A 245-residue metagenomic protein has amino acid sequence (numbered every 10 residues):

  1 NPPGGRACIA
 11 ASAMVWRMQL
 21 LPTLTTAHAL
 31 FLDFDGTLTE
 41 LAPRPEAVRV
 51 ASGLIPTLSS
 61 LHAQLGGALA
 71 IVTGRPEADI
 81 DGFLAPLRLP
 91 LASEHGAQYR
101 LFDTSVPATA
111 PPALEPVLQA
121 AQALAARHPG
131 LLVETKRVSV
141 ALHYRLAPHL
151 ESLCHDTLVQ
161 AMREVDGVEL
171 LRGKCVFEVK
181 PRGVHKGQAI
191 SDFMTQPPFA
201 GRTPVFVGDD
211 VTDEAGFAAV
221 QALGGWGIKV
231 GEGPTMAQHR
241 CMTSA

Functional and structural regions predicted by a protein language model:
N1-F34, L38-A42, G53, M194-T195: Non-catalytic pre-domain segments flanking phosphatase-related domains
G36, L91, L142, I190 (+1 more regions): Residue-level signal for inorganic ion chemistry
R49-K136: Active-site phosphate-binding/coordination module
A51, G187-A245: Mg2+-dependent phosphoryl-transfer enzymes with acidic/Ser/Thr/Gly-rich catalytic loops
E94, R100-Q119, L171-G201: Substrate-recognition "cap/lid" segment bordering the active-site pocket of phosphatases
V117, A121, C154-M162: Short amphipathic alpha-helices in soluble, non-transmembrane regions that often serve as interface/regulatory elements
A125, Q160-G167: A common structural junction motif
L131-P148, G167-K180: Charged, glycine-interspersed solvent-exposed loop segments at helix/strand-loop junctions that cap or gate access
